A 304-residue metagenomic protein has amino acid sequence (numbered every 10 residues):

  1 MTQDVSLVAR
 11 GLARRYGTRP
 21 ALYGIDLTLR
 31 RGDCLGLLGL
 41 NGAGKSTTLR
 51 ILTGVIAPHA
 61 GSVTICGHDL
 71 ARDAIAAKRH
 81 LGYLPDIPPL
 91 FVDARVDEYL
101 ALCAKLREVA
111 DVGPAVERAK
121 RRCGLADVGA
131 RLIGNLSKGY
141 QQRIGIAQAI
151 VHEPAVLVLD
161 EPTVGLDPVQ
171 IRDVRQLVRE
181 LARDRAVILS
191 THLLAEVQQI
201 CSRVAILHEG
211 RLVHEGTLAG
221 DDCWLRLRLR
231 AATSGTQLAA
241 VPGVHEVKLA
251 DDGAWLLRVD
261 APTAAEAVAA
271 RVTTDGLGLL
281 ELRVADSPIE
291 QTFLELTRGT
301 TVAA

Functional and structural regions predicted by a protein language model:
M1-V5, T301-A304: Short, low-complexity, intrinsically disordered N-terminal peptides in bacterial proteins
D4-A9, R14-H208, L212-V213: ABC transporter nucleotide-binding domains
D73, E215, T292, L296: Residues that scaffold the ATP/ADP-binding catalytic core of kinase and kinase-like folds
G82, E108, A205, T217-L218 (+3 more regions): A generic structural signal for secondary-structure junctions that act as hinges or helix/strand caps at the edges
D86, L100-L102, P162, D221 (+2 more regions): A short, structure-level motif marking secondary-structure boundaries and short turns
D173-V259: ABC transporter nucleotide-binding domain
C223-G299, A304: Short, charged/small-residue-rich alpha-helical element at the C-terminal edge of ABC transporter nucleotide-binding
